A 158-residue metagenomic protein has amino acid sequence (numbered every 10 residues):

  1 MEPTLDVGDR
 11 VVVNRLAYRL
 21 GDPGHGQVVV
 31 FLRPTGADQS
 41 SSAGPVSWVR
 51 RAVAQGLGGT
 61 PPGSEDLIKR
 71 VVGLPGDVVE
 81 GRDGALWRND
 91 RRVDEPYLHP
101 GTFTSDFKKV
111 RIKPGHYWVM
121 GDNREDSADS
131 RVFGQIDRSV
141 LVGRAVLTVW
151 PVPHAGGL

Functional and structural regions predicted by a protein language model:
M1-L158: Extended hydrophobic leader/signal-anchor segments used for secretion and membrane insertion
